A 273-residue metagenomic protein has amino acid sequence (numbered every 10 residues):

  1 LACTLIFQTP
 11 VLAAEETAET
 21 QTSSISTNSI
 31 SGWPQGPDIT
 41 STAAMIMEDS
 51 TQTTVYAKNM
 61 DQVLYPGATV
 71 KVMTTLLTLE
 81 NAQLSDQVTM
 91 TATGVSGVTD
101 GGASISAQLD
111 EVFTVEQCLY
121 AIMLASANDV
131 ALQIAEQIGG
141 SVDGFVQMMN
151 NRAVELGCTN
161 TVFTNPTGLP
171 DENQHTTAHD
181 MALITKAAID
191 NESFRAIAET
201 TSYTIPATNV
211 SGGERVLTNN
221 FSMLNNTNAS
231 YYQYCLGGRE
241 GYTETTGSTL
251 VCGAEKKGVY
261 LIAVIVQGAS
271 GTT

Functional and structural regions predicted by a protein language model:
L1-L12: Sec-dependent N-terminal signal peptides of Gram-positive bacterial secreted proteins and lipoproteins
A13-H179, L183-E192: Active-site-adjacent loops and short helices of periplasmic peptidoglycan-processing enzymes
C158-T159, P170-T273: Domain-terminus/edge residues, biased toward the C-terminal soluble/receptor-binding domains of extracytoplasmic
